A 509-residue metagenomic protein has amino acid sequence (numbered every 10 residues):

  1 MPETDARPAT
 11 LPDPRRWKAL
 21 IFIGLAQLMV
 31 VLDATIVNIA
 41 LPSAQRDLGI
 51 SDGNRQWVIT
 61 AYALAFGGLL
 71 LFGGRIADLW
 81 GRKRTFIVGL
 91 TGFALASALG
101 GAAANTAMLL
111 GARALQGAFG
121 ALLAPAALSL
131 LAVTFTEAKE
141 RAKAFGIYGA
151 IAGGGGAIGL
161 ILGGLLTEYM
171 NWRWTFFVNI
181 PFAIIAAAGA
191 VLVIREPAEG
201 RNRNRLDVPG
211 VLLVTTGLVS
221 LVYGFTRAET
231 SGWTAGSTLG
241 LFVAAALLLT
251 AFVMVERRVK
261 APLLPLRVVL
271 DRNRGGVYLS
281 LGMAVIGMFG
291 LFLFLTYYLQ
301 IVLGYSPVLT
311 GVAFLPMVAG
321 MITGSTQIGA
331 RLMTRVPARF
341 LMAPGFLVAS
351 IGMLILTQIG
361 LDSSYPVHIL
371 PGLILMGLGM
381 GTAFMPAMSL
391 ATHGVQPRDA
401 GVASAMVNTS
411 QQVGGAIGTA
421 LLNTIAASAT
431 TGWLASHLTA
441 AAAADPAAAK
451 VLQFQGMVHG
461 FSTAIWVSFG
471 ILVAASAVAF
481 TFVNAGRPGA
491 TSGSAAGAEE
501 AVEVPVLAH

Functional and structural regions predicted by a protein language model:
M1-L25, M254, L378, S389 (+2 more regions): Transmembrane-helix exit segments and adjacent C-terminal regions of multi-pass membrane proteins
P2-L192, Q327, V336, T357: Transmembrane-helix bundle of Major Facilitator Superfamily
T10, A187-T215, R257-R272, T334 (+2 more regions): Flexible interhelical linker loops that connect adjacent transmembrane helices in multi-pass membrane transporters
W17-A65, N171, P209, Y223 (+3 more regions): Transmembrane core module of solute transporters
A44-Q45, I76-A77, L162-M170, F225 (+4 more regions): Interfacial helix-cap and linker-helix signal at transmembrane-aqueous boundaries of multi-pass secondary transporters
W80-L90, A103-G111, L123-A127, T136-G146 (+2 more regions): C-terminal module of multi-pass small-molecule transporters
E168-I180, T226-T238, S306, S428-F469: A membrane-interface helix-boundary motif in multi-pass transporters
I180-E199, T215-R227, A244-V259, A475-A485: C-terminal membrane-cytosol helix-exit motif in multi-pass small-molecule transporters
